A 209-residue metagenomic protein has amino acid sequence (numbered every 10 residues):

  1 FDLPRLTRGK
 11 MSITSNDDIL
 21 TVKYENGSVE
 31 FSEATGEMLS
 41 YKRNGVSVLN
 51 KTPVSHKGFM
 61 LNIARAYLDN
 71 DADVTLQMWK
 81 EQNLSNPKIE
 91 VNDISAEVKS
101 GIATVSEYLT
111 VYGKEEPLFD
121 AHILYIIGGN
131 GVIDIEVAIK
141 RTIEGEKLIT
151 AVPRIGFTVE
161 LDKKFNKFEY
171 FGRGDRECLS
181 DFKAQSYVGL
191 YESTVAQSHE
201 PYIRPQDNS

Functional and structural regions predicted by a protein language model:
D2-S209: Beta-strand/loop-rich accessory regions of lumenal/periplasmic or secreted enzymes, predominantly carbohydrate-active
